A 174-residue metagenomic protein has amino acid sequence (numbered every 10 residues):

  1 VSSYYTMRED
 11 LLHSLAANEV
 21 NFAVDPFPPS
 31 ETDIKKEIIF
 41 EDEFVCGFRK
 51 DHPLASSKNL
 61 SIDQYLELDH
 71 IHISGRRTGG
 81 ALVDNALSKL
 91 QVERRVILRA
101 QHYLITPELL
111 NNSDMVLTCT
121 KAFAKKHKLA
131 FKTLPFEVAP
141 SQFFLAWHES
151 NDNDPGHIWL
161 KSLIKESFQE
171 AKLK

Functional and structural regions predicted by a protein language model:
V1-E31, R99-A100: Central regulatory/effector-binding core of bacterial HTH transcription factors
V1-Y4, L12-E19, N85-K89, S162 (+2 more regions): Short alpha-helix C-terminal cap/hinge motif
M7, S61, Q101-H102, T120: Short loop/turn segments at beta->alpha junctions
E9-L12, A16, K36, I62 (+1 more regions): Short hydrophobic/charged patches on amphipathic alpha-helices used for structural packing and interfaces
L15-V24, F44, V92, L110-L117: Alpha-to-beta junction loops
E31-H70, D154-I158: Flexible hinge/capping segments at coil-to-helix
T32-I38, D42-E43, L104-D152: Beta-alpha-beta core module
L54-A55, L68-L90, N153-K161, A171: Secondary-structure junction motif
